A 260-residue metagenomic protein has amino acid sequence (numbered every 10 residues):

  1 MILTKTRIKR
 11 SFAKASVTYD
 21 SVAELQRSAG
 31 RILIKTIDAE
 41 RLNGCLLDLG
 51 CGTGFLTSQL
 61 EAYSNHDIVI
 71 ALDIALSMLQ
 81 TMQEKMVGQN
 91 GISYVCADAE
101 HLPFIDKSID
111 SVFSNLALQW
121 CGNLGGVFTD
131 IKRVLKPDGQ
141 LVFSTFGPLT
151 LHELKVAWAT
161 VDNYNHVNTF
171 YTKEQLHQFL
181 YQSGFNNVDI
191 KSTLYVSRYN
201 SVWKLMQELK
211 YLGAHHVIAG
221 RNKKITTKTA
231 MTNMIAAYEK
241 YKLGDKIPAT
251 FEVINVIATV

Functional and structural regions predicted by a protein language model:
I2-R31: Class I SAM-dependent methyltransferase Rossmann-like catalytic core, especially the SAM/SAH-binding loop
E24-G44, Q59: Conserved alpha-helix/loop element of class I SAM-dependent methyltransferases that forms part of the SAM/SAH-binding
L25, T53-F55, D189-V260: Conserved Class I S-adenosyl-L-methionine
L47-H101: Class I SAM-dependent methyltransferase SAM/SAH-binding core
E100-S111: A short acidic, Gly/Pro-enriched loop at the edge of an enzyme's catalytic core that lines a small-molecule cofactor
D110-N123: A short SAM/SAH-binding and catalytic strip from SAM-dependent methyltransferases
G125-P137: A short glycine-rich, Lys/Arg-flanked "PGG" loop and its adjoining helix->strand segment in the class I
Q140-V202, L212-K224: Conserved catalytic/acceptor-binding region of the Class I
